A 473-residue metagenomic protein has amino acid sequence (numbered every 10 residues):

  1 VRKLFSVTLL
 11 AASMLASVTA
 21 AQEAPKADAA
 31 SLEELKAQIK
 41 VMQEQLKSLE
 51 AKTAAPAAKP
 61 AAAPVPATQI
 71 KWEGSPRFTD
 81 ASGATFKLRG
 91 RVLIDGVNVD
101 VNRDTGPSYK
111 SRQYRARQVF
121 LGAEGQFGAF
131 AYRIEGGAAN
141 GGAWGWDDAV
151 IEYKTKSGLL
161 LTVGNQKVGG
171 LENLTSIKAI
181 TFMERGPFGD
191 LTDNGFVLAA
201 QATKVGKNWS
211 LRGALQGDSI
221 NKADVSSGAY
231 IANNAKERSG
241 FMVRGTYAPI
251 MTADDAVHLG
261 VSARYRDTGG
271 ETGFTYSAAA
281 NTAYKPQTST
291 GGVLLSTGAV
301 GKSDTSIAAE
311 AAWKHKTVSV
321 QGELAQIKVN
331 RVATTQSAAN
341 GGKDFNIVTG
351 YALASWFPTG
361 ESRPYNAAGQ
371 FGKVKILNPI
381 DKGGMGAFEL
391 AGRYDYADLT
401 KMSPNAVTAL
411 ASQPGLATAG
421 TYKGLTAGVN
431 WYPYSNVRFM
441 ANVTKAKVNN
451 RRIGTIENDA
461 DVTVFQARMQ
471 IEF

Functional and structural regions predicted by a protein language model:
V1-Q22: Gram-negative bacterial Sec-dependent N-terminal signal peptides
M14-L15, F130, G454: Hydrophobic alpha-helical membrane context
L15-V18, P249, K447, F473: Structural signature of transmembrane alpha-helix termini at the membrane-water interface
A20-L93, D100, S362-I376, T408 (+2 more regions): N-terminal periplasmic/intermembrane-space "pro-region" immediately following the signal or transit peptide
K26, G273-F473: Outer-membrane beta-barrel pore domains
S31-M42, T53-A54, F120-E124, D148-V150 (+9 more regions): A general secondary-structure boundary signal
A67-Q69, R112, V300-G301, T444: Short, solvent-exposed secondary-structure boundary motifs
Q69, E73-G269, N346-K382, A387-N405: Outer membrane beta-barrel
